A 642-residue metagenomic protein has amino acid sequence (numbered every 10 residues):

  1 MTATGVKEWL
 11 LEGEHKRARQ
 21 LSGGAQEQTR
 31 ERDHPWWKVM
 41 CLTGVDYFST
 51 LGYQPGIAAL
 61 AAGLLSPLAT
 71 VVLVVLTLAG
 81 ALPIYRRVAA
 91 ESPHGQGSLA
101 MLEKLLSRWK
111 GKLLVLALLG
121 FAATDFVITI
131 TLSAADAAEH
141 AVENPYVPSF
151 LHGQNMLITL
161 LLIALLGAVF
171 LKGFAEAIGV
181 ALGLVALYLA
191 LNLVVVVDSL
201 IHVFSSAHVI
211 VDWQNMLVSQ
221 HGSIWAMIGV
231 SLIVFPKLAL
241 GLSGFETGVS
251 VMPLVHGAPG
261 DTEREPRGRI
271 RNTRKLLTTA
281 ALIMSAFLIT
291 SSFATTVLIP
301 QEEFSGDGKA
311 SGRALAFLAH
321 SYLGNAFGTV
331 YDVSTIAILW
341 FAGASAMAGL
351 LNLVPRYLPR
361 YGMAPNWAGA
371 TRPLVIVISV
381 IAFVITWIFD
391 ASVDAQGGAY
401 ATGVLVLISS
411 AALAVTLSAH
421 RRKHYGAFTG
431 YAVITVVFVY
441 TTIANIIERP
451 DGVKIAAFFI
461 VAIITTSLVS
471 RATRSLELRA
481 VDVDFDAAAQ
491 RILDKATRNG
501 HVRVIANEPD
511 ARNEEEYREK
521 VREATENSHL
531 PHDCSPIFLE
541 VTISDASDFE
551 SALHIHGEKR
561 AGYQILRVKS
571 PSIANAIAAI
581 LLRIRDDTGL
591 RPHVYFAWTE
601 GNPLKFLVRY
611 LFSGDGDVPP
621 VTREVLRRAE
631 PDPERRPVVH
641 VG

Functional and structural regions predicted by a protein language model:
M1-E27, L478-G642: Cytosolic C-terminal regulatory domains/tails of membrane transporters and channels
M1-Y53, L102-K104, R108-L116: Membrane-interface "cap" regions at the ends of multi-pass membrane proteins
Q28, P35, V88, S92-D125 (+4 more regions): Transmembrane-helix boundary/entry motifs in multi-pass membrane transporters
P55-E103, K110-V115, T131-I163, L187 (+1 more regions): Extracellular loop-to-transmembrane helix junctions
R108-K112, H152-L161, H256-F287, P355-D390 (+1 more regions): Loop-to-transmembrane helix boundary motifs in multi-pass membrane proteins
A186, L193-S243, I447, D451: Helix-loop-helix junctions that connect adjacent transmembrane segments in multi-pass membrane transporters
V197-A207, G257-P266, T278-A314: Extracellular/periplasmic helix-exit of transmembrane alpha-helices
V230-I233, G397, A414-D510: A generic transmembrane alpha-helix motif of multi-pass inner-membrane proteins
